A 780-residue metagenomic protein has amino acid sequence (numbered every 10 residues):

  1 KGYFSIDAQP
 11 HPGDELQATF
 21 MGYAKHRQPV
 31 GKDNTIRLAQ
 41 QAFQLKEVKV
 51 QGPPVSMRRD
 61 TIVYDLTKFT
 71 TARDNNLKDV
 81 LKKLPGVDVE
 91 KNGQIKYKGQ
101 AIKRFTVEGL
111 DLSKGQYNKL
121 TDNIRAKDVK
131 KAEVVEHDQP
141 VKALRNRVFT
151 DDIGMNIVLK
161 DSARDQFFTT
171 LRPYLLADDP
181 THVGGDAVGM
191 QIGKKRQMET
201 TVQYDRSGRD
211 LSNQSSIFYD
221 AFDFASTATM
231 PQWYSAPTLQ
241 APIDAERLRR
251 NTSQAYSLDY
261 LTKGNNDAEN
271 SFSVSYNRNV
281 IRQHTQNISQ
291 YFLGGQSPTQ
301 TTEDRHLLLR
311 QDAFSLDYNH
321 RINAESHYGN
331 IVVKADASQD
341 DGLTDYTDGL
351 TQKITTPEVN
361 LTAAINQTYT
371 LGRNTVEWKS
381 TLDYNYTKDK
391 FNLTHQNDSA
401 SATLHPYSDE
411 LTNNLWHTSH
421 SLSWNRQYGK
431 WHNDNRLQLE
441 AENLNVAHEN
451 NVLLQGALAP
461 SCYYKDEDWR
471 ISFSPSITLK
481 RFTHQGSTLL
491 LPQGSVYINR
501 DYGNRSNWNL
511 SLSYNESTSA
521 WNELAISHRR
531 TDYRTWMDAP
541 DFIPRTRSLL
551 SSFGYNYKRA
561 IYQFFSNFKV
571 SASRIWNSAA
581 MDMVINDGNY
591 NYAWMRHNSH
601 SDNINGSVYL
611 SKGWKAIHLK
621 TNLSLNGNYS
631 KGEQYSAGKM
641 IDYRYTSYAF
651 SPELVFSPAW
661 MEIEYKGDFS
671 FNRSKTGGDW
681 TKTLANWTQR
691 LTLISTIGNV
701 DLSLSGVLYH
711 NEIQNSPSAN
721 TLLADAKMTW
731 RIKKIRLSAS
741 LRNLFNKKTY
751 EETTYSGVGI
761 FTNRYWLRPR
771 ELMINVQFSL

Functional and structural regions predicted by a protein language model:
Y3-A8, T35-R37: Exposed aromatic-hydrophobic patches
S5, E15-P29: A short, solvent-exposed loop/turn motif at the edges and junctions of modular extracellular/periplasmic domains
Q9, A24, P29-N34, P53-Q339 (+11 more regions): Membrane-proximal, glycine/serine-rich, low-complexity loop/turn segments characteristic of large bacterial
R145-R147, L211-I217, R282-T299, D341-T351 (+12 more regions): Outer-membrane beta-barrel translocator domains and adjoining extracellular loop/strand segments of Gram-negative
Q166-A177, M198-V202, E440-N443, F473-T483 (+6 more regions): Transmembrane beta-strand segments that form the barrel wall of outer-membrane beta-barrel proteins
A177-T181, D244-T252, D304-D312, K353-V359 (+12 more regions): Short sequence motifs at beta-strands and strand-loop junctions characteristic of Gram-negative outer-membrane
S253, L261-N279, L308-Q485, L491-N507 (+3 more regions): Face-selective signature of the C-terminal outer-membrane beta-barrel domain
A649-F671, G677-L780: Conserved C-terminal beta-signal and adjacent last beta-strands/turns of outer-membrane beta-barrel proteins
